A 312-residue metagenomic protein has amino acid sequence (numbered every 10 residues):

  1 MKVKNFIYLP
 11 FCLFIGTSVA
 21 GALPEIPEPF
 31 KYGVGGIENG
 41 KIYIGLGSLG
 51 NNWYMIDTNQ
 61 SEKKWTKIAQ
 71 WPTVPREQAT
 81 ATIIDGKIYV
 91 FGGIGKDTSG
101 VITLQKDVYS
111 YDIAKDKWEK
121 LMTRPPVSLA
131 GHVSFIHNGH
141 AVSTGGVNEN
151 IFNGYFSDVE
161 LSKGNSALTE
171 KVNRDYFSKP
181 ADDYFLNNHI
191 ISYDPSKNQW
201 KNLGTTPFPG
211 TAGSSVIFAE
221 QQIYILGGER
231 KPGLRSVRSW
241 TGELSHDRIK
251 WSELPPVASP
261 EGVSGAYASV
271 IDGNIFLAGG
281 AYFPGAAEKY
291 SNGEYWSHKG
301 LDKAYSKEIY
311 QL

Functional and structural regions predicted by a protein language model:
M1-Y8: Bacterial N-terminal signal peptides that target proteins for export
Y8-G16: Bacterial N-terminal signal peptides
V19-L312: Kelch-like beta-propeller repeat domains
